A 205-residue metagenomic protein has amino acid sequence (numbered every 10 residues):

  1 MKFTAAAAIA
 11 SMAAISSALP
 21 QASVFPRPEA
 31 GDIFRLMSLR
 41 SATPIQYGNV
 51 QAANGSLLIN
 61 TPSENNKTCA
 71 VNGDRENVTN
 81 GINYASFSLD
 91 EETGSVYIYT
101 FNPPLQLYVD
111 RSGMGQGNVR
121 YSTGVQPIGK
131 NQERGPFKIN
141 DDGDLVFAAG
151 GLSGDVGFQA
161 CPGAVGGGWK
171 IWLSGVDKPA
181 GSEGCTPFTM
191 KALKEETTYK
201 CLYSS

Functional and structural regions predicted by a protein language model:
M1-V24: Fungal secretory targeting signals
T4, T43, T61, T68 (+6 more regions): Residue-identity detector for threonine
A6-A7, E29, K67, K194: Intrinsic low-complexity, intrinsically disordered segments enriched in polar/basic residues
A8, L89-E92, Q126: Short linear sequence elements within intrinsically disordered, low-complexity coil regions
A13, G48, P62-E64, C69 (+1 more regions): Generic alpha-helix signal with a bias toward terminal, lower-confidence helices and secondary-structure junctions
L19-L58, G113-S205: Extracellular glycan/ECM-engagement signal in secreted proteins
A53, T61-G113: Short, well-structured hydrophobic secondary-structure segments
